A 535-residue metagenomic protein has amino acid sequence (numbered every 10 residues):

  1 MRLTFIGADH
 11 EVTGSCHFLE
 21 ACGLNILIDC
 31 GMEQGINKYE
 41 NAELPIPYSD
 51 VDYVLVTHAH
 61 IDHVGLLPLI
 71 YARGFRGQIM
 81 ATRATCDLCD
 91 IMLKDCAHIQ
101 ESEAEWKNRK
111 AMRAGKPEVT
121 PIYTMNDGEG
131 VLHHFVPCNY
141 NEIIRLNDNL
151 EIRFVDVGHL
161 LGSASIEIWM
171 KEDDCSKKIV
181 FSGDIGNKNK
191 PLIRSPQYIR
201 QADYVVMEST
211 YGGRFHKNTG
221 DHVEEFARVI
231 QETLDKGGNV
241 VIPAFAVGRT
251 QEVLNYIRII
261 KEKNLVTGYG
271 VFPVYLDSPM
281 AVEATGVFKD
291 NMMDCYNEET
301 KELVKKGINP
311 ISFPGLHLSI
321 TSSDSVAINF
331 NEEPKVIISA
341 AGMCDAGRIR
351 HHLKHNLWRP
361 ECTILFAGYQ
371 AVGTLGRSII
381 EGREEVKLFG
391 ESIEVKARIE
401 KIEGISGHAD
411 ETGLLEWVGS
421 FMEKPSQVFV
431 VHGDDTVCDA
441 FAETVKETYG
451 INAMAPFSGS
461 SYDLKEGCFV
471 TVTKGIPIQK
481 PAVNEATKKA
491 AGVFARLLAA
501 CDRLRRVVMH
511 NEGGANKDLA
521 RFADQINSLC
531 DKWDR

Functional and structural regions predicted by a protein language model:
M1-L55, H60, V64, Y71-E252 (+1 more regions): His/Asp/Glu-rich metal-coordinating catalytic cores of metallo-dependent phosphodiesterases/hydrolases acting on
K94-I99, E103-K107, D221-V223, Y256-K261 (+4 more regions): Short secondary-structure boundary/capping segments
Q100-E105, M292-K305, K387, V470-G492: A polyampholytic, Gly/Pro-enriched intrinsically disordered region
L150-F154, V287-C295, L415-E416, K465-I476: Short, surface-exposed amphipathic charged segments that create phosphate/polyanion-binding patches used for binding
V229-T374, V386-K387, T444-T448, L497-R535: Hard-cation-handling environments
R359, D434-Q479: C-terminal, active-site-flanking charged/polar segments
K387-V418: Generic long, charged, amphipathic alpha-helical segments
G459-D518: Charged, amphipathic alpha-helical linkers/stalks
